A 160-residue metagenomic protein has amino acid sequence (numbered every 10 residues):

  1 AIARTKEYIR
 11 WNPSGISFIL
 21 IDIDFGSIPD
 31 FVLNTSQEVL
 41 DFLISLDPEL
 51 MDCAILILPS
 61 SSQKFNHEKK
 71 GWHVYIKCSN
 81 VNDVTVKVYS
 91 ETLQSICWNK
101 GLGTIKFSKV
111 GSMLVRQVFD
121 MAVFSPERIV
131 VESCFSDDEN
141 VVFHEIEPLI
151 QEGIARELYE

Functional and structural regions predicted by a protein language model:
A1-K70, I76-C97: Signature for HUH/AEP ssDNA processing cores
A1-R4, Q94-E160: Catalytic "initiation/cleavage/transfer" segments centered on a nucleophilic residue and adjacent nucleic-acid-engaging
K70-W72, E127-R128: Short glycine-/polar-rich loops that comprise or flank the Walker A/P-loop and associated switch/sensor motifs
